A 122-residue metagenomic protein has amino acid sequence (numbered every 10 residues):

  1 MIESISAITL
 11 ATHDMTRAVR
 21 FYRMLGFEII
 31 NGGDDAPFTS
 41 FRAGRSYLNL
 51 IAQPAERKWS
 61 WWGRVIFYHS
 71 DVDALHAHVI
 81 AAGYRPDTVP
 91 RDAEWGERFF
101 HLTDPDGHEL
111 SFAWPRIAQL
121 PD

Functional and structural regions predicted by a protein language model:
M1-V19, G63-V65, A113-D122: N-terminal beta-strand motif that seeds the catalytic metal site of vicinal oxygen chelate
I2, T9-L48: Core segments of cupin and vicinal oxygen chelate
S6, A36, E97-F99: Short loop/turn microsegments at loop-to-beta-strand junctions
H13-M15, V65-E109: Vicinal oxygen chelate
F41-S46, L102-P105, P115: Active-site beta-strand termini and strand-to-loop segments that position acidic
L48-I51, H101, L110-A113: Conserved beta-strand in the GNAT
E56, E94, P115-Q119: A short acidic/small-residue loop/turn micro-motif
